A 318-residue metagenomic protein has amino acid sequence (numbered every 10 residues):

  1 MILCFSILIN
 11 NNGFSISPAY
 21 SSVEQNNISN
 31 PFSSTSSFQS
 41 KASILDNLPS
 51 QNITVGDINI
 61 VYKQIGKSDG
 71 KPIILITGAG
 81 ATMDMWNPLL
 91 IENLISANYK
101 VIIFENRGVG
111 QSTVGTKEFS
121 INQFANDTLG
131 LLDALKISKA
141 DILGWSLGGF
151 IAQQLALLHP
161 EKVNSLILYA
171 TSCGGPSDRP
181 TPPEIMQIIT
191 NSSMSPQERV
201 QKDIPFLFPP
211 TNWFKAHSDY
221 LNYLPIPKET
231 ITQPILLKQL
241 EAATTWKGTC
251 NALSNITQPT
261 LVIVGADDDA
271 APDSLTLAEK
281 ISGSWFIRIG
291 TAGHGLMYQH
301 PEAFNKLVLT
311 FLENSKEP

Functional and structural regions predicted by a protein language model:
I58-Q111: Conserved HGGG/HGGXW glycine-rich cap/lid loop of the alpha/beta-hydrolase fold
I103, G108-L143: Active-site loop/oxyanion-hole signature of alpha/beta-hydrolase fold enzymes
G149-P160, L166: Short glycine-enriched nucleophile-adjacent loop and the immediately C-terminal alpha-helix near the catalytic center
L157, L166-M194: Flexible "cap/lid" loop of the alpha/beta hydrolase fold
S177-R179, Q197-K247, N251-A252: Conserved alpha/beta-hydrolase catalytic His-Asp/Glu region
I256, V262-V264: Short beta-strand/loop motif that positions the catalytic acidic residue of the alpha/beta-hydrolase fold
D269-S274: Conserved alpha/beta-hydrolase "acid-adjacent" motif
S284-P318: Catalytic active-site module of serine/aspartate enzymes centered on a nucleophile-bearing elbow/loop
